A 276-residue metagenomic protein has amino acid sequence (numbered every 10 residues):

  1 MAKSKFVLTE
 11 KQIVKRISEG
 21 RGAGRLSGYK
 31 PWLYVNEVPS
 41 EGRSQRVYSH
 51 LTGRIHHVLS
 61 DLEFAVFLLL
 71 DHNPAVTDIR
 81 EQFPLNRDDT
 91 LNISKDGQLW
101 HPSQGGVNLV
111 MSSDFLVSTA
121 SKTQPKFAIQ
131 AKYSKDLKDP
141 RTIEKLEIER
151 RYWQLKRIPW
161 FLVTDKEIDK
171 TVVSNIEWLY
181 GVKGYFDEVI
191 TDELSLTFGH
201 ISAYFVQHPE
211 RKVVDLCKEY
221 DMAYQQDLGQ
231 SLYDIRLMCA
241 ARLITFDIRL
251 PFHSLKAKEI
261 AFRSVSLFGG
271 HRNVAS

Functional and structural regions predicted by a protein language model:
M1-S276: Electrostatic, structured charged patches in enzyme active sites and in nucleic-acid/phosphate-binding
